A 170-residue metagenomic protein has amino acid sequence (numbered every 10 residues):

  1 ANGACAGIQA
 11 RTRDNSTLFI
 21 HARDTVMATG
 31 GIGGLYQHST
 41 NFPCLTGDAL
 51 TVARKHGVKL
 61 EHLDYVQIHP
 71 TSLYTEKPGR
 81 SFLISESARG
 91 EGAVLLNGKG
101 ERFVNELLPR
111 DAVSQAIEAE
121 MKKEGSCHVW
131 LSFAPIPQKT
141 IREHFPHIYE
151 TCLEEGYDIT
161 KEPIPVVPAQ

Functional and structural regions predicted by a protein language model:
A1-A4: A conserved short coil-to-beta-strand element within the FAD-binding core of flavoproteins
Q9, G33, L50-R54: Short, well-ordered alpha-helical packing segments
A10-D14, N97-K99: Short acidic, glycine-rich loop/turn motifs
N15-D24: Core beta-strand elements of the Rossmann-like FAD/NAD(P) dinucleotide-binding domain in flavoenzyme oxidoreductases
M27-T40: Flavin (primarily FAD) binding-site architecture
N41-R54, L60: Thiamine diphosphate
V52, V58-A169: An anion/pyrophosphate-binding glycine-rich loop and adjacent beta-alpha core in soluble alpha-beta enzymes
